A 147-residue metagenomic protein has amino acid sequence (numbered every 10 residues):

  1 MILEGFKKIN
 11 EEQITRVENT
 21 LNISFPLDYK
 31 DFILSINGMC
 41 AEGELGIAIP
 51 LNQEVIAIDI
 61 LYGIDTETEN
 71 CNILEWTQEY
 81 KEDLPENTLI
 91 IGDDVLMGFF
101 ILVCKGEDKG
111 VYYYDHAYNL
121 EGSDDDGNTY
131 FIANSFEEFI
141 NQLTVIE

Functional and structural regions predicted by a protein language model:
M1-G98, T144-E147: A surface-exposed partner-binding patch
F25, Y29-F32, Y112-Y114, F136-F139: Aromatic side chains
G92-D93, C104, D115-H116: Pocket-edge structural micro-motifs
L96, E107-D108: Short glycine/proline-enriched coil/turn segments at helix->beta-strand junctions
G98-C104: Short, surface-exposed beta-strand/loop micro-motifs that present aromatic residues
D108-E121: Intrinsically disordered, low-complexity regulatory segments enriched in Ser/Thr/Pro and charged residues
Y118-Q142: Compact, glycine/acidic-enriched structural inserts
